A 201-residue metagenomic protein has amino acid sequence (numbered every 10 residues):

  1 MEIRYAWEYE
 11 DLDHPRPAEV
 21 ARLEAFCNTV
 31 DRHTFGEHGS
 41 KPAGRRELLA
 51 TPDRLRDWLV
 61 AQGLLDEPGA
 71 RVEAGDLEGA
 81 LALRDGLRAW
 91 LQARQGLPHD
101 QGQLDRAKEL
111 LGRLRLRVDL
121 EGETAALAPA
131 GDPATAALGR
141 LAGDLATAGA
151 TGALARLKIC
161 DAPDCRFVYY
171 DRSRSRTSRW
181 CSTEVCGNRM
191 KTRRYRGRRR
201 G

Functional and structural regions predicted by a protein language model:
M1-I159, R166-F167: Short helix-coil boundary/hinge micro-motifs
A136-R196, R200-G201: BZIP DNA-binding basic region
